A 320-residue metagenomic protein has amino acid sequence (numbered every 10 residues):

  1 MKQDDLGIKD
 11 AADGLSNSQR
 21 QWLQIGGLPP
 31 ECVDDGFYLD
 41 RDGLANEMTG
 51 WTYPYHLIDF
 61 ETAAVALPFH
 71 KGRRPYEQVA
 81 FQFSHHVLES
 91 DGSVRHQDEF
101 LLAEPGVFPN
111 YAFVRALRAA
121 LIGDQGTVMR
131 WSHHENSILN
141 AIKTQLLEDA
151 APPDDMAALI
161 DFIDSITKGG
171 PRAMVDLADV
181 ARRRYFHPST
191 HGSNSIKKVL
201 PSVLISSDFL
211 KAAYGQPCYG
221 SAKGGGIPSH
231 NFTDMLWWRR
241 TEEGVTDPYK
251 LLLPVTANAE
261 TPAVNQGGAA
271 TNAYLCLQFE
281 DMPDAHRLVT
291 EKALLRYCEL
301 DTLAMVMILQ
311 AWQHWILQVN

Functional and structural regions predicted by a protein language model:
M1-N320: DEDD superfamily 3′-5′ metal-dependent exonuclease/proofreading module
